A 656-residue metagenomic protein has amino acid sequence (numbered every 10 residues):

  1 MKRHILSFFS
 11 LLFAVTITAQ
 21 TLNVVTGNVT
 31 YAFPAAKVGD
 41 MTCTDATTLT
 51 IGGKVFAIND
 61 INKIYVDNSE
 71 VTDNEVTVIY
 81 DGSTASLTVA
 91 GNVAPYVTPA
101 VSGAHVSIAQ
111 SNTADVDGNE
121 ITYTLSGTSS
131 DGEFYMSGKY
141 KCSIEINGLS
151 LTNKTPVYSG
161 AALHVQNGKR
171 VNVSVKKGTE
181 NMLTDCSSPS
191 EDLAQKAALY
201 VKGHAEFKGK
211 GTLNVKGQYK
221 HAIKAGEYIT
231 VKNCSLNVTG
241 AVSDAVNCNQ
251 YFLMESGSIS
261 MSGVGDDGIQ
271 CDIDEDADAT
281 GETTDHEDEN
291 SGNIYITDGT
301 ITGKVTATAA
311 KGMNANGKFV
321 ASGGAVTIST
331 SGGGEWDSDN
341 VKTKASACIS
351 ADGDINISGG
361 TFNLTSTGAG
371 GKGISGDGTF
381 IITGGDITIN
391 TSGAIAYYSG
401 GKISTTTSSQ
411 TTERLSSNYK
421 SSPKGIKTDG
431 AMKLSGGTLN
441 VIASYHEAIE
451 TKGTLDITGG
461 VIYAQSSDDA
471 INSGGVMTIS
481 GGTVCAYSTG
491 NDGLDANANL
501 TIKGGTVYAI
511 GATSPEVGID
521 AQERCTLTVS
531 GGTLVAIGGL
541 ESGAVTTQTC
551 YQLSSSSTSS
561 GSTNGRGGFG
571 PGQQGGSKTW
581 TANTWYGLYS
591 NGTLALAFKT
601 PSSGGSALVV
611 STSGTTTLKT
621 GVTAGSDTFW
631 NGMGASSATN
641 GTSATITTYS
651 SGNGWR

Functional and structural regions predicted by a protein language model:
H4-A14: Sec-dependent N-terminal signal peptides
V15-A19: Sec/Tat signal peptide C-region and signal peptidase I cleavage site
Q20-E70: Compositionally biased alpha-helical segments
S69-R656: A composition-driven surface/loop motif
